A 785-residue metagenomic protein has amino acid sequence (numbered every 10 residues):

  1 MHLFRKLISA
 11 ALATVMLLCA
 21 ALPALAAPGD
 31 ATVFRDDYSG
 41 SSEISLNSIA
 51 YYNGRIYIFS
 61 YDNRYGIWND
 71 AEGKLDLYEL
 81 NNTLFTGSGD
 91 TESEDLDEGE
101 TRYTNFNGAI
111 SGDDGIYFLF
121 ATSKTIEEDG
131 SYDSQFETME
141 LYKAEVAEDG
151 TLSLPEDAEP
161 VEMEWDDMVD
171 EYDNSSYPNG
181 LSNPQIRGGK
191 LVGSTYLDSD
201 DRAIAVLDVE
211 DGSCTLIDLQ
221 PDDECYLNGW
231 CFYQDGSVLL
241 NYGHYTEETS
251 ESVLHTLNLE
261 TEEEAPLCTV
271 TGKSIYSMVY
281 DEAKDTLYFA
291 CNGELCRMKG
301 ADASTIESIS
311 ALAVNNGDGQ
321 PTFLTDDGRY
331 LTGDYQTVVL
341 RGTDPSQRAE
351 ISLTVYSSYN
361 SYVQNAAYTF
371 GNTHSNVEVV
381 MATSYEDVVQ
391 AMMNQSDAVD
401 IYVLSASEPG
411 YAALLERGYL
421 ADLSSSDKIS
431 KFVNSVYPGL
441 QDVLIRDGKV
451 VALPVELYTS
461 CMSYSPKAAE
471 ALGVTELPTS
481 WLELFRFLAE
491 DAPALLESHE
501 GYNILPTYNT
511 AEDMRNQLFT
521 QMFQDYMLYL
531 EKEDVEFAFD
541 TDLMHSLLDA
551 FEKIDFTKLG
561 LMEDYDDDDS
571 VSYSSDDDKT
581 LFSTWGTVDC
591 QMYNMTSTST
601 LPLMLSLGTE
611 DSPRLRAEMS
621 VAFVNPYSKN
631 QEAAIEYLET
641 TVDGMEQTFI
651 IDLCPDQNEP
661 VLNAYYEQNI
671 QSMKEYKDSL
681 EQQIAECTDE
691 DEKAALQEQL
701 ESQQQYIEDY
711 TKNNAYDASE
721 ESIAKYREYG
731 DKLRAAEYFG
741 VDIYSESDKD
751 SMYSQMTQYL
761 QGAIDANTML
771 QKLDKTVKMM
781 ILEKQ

Functional and structural regions predicted by a protein language model:
L12, M16-A20: Hydrophobic core
A27-G73, G108-A109, T122-K124, L197 (+9 more regions): Conserved N-terminal structural module of periplasmic/extracytoplasmic solute-binding proteins
E79-T101, G150-Y177, D218-D223, L312-N315: Surface-exposed loop and turn segments in beta-propeller and other repeat-based domains that flank or scaffold
P409-C461, P602-L607: Hinge/lid segment of periplasmic solute-binding proteins
V451-V455, S460, F485-D540, H545 (+1 more regions): Extracytoplasmic/periplasmic solute-binding protein
Y526, L530-D568, M592-L607: Glycine-centered hinge/linker elements that transmit conformational signals in sensory and ligand-binding systems
M595-E675, D689: Extracytoplasmic/periplasmic substrate-recognition and gating elements
L680-M780: C-terminal capping/gating helix-and-loop segments adjacent to ligand/active sites or protein-protein/ligand interfaces
